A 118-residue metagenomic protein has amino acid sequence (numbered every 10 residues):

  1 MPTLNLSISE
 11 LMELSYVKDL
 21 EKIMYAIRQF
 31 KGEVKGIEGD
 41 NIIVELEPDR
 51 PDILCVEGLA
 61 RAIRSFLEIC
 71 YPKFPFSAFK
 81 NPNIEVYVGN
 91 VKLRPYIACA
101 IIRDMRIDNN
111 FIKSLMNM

Functional and structural regions predicted by a protein language model:
M1-M118: Phosphate-rich ligand and nucleic-acid binding surfaces
